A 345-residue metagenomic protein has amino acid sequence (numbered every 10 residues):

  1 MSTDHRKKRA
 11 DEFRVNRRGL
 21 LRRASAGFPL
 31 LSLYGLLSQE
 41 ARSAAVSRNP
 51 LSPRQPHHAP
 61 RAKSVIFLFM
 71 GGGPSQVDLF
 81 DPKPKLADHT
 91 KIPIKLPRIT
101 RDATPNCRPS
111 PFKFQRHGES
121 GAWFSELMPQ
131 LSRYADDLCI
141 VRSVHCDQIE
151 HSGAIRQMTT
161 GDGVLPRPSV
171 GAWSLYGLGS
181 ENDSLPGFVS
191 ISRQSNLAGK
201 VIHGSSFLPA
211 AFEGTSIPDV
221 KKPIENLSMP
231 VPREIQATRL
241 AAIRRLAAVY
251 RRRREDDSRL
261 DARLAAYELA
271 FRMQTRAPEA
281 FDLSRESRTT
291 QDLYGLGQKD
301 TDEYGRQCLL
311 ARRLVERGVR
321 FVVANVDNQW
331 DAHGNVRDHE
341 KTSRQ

Functional and structural regions predicted by a protein language model:
S2-Q345: Ligand-binding pockets and gating/stacking loops
